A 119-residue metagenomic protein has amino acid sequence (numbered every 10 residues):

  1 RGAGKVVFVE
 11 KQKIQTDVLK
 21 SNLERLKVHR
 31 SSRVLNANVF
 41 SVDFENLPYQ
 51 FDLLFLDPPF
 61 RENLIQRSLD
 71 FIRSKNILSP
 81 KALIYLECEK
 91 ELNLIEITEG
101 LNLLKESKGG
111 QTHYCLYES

Functional and structural regions predicted by a protein language model:
R1-S119: Class I S-adenosyl-L-methionine-dependent methyltransferase catalytic core
